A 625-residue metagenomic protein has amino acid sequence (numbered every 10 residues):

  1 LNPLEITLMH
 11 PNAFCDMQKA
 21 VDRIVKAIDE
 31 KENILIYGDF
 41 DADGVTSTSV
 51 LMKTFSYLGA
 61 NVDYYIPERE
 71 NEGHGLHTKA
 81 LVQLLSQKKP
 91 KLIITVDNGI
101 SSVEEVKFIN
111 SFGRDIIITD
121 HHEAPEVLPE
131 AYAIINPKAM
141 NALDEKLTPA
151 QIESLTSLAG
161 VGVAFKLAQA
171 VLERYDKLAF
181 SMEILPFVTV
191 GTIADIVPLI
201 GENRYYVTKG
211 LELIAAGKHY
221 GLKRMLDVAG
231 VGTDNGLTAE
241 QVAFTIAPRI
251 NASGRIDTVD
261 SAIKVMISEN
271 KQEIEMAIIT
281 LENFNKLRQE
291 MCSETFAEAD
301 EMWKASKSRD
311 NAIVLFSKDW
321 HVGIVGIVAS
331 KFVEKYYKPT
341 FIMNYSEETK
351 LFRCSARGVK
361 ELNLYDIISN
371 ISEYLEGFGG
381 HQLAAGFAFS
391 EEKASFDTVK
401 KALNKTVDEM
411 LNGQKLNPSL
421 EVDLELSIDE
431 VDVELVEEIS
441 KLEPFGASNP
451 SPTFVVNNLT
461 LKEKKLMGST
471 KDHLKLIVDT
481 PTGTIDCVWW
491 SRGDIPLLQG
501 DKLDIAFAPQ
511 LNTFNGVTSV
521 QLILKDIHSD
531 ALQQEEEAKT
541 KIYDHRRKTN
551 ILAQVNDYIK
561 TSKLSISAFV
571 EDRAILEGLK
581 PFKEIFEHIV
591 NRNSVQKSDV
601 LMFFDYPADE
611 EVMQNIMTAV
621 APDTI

Functional and structural regions predicted by a protein language model:
L1-L92, F112-G113, E130, P149 (+2 more regions): Hydrophobic helix-and-loop "lid/oligomerization" segment in the mid-to-C-terminal part of catalytic domains
D39-F40, P67-E70, N98-G99, H121-A124 (+5 more regions): Short, ordered loop/turn segments at secondary-structure junctions
A42, G99-I100, H122-A124, E361 (+3 more regions): Conserved nucleotide-binding/hydrolysis micro-motifs of P-loop NTPases
S56, V62, R204-D300, R357-L364 (+4 more regions): Acidic, two-metal ion nucleic-acid-processing modules in DNA metabolism proteins
Y64, I116-I118, Y132-I134, F187 (+3 more regions): Conserved beta-strand scaffold positions in the cores of enzyme catalytic domains, especially in NTP/NDP-utilizing
H77-T78, V82-K88, I93-V197, V600-I625: Conserved phosphate-handling catalytic cores of large alpha/beta enzymes
I94-T95, A312-F316, F341, S567-F569 (+1 more regions): Structural motif
